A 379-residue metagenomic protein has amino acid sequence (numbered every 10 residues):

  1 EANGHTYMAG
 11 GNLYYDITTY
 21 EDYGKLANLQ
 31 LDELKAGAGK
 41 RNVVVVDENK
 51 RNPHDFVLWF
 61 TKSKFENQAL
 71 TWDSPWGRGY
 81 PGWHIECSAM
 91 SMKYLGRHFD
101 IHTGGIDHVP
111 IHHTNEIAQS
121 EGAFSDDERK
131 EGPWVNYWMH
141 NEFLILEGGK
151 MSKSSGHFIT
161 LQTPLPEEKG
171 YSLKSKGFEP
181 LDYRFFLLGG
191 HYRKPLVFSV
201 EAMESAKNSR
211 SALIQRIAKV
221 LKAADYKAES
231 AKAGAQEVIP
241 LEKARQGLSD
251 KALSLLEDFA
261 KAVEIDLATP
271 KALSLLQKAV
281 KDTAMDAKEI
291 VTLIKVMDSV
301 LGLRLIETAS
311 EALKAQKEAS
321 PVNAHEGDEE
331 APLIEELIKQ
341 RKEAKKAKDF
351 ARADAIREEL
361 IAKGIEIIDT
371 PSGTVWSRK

Functional and structural regions predicted by a protein language model:
A2-L221: Alpha-helical recognition segments enriched in aromatics with Gly/Pro capping that present substrate-recognition
K150, F158-K379: Structural preference for alpha-helix termini/caps and helix-kink/transition segments
